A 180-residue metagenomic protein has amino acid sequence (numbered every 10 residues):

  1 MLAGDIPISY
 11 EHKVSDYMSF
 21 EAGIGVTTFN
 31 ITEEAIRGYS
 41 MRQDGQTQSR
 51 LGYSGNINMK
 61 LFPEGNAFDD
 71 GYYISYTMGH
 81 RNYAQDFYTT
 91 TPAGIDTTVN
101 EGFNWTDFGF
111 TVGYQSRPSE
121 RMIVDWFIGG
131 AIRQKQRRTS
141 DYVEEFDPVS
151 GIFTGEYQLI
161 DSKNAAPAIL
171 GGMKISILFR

Functional and structural regions predicted by a protein language model:
M1-S9, T27, A165: Solvent-exposed loop/turn segments connecting transmembrane beta-strands in outer-membrane beta-barrel proteins
D5-P7, S54, G109, L170: Transmembrane beta-barrel architecture of outer membranes
H12-M122, I177-F179: Gram-negative (and chloroplast) outer-membrane scaffold detector with strong preference for beta-barrel transmembrane
G25-T28, I128-E145: Short, solvent-exposed beta-strand-terminating loops
I36-Q43, S140-Y157: Solvent-exposed loop segments that connect transmembrane elements
K60, A165-R180: Outer-membrane beta-barrel "beta-signal"
I123-F127: Conserved active-site loop/cleft motifs that coordinate metal ions or position small ligands
S150-L170: C-terminal beta-signal and terminal closure region of outer-membrane beta-barrel proteins
